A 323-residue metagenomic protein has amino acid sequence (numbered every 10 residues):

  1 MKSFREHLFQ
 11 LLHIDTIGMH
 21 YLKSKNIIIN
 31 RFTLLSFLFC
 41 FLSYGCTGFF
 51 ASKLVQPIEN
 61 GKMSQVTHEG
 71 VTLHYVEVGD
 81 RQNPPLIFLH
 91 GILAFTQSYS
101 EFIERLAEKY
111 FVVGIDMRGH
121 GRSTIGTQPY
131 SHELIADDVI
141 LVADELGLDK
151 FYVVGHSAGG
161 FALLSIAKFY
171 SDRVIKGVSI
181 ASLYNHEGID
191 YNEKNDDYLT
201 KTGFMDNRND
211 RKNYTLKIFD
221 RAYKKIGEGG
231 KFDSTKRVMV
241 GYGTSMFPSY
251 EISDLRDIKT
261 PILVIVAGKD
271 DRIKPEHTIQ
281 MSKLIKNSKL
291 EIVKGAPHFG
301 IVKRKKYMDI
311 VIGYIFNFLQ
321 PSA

Functional and structural regions predicted by a protein language model:
E77-R122: Conserved HGGG/HGGXW glycine-rich cap/lid loop of the alpha/beta-hydrolase fold
M117-F151: Active-site loop/oxyanion-hole signature of alpha/beta-hydrolase fold enzymes
L164-F169, G177-R208: Flexible "cap/lid" loop of the alpha/beta hydrolase fold
G188-K194, T202-D257: Conserved alpha/beta-hydrolase catalytic His-Asp/Glu region
I258, V264-V266: Short beta-strand/loop motif that positions the catalytic acidic residue of the alpha/beta-hydrolase fold
T260, K274-K283: Short alpha-helix in the alpha/beta-hydrolase fold that links the catalytic acid
K269-I273: Acidic catalytic loop of the alpha/beta-hydrolase fold
A296-M308: Catalytic histidine-centered segment of alpha/beta-hydrolase-like enzymes
